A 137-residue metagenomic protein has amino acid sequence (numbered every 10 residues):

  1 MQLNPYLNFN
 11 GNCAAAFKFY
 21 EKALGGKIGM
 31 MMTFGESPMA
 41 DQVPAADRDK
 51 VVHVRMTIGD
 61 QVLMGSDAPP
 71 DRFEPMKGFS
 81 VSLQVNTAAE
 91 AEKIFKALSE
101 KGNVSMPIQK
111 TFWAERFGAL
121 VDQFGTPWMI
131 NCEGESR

Functional and structural regions predicted by a protein language model:
L3, G29-M32, K50, T57 (+2 more regions): Vicinal oxygen chelate
L7-D60: Core segments of cupin and vicinal oxygen chelate
